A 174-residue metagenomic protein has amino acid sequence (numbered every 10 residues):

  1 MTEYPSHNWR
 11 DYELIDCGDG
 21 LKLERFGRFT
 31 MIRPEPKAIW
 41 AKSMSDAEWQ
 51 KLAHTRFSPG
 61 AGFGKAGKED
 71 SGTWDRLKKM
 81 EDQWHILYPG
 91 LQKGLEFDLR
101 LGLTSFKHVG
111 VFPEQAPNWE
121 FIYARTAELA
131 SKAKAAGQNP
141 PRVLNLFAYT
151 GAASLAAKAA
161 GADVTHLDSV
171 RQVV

Functional and structural regions predicted by a protein language model:
M1-E13: Short, Gly/Pro- and small/polar-rich lid/capping loops
M1-E3, G18, P141-L144: Generic hydrophobic-segment detector
P5, M44-S45, K51, K132 (+1 more regions): Alpha-helix boundary/interfacial micro-motifs
R10-E24, M31-P113, E120: Non-catalytic substrate-recognition/targeting regions of SAM-dependent transferases
F26-G27, L146: Single, functionally critical "micro-switch" positions that shape active/binding sites and transmembrane helices
F29-T30, D163: Structural motif
P117-E120, A124-A127: Short, intrinsically disordered, mixed-charge
R125-V174: Conserved SAM/SAH cofactor-binding pocket of Class I
